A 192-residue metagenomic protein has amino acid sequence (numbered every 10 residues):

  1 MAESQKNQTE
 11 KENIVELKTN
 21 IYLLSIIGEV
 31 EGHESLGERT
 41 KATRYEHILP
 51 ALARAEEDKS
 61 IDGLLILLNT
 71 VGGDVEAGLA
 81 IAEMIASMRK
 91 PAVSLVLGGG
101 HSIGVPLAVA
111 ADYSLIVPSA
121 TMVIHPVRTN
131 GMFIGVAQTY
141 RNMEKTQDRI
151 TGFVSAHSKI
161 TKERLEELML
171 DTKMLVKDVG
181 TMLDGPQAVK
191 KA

Functional and structural regions predicted by a protein language model:
M1-A192: Terminal-region recognition feature
